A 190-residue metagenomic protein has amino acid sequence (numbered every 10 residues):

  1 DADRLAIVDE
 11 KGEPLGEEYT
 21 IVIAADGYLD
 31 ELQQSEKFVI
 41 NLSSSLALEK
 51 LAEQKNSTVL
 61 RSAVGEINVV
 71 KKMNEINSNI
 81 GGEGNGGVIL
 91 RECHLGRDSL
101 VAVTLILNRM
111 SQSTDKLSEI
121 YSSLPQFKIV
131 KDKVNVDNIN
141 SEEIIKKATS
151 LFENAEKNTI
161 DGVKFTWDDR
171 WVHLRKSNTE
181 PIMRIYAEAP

Functional and structural regions predicted by a protein language model:
R4-I21, L48-E49: Short Gly/Thr/Asp-enriched flexible loops that form oxyanion-binding sites at enzyme active sites
P14-S35, A63-G65: Short, acidic/small-residue loops that bind anionic groups at enzyme active sites
E31-P190: Phosphate-binding and adjacent anionic-ligand microenvironments
